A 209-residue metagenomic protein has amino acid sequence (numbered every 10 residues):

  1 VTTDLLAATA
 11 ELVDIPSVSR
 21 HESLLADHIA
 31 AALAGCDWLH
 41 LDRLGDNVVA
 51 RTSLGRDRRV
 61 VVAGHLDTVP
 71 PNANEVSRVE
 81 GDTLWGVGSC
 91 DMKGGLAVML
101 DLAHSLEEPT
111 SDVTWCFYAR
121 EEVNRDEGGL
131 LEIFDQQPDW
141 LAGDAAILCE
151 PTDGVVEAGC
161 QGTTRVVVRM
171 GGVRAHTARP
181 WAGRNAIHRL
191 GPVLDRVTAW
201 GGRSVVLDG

Functional and structural regions predicted by a protein language model:
V1-S89, E108: Acidic/His- and Gly-rich active-site-bordering loop/insert found across diverse amide/peptide-bond hydrolases
A10, A30, A97-H104, L131-F134 (+1 more regions): Predominant activation on well-ordered alpha-helical scaffold segments within soluble catalytic domains
L66, P151, T177: Active-site metal-binding loops of divalent metal-dependent hydrolases
D67-E80, G143, A158-R169: Acidic-glycine-rich active-site phosphate/pyrophosphate-binding loop
L84-A97, W181-I187: Short, conserved micro-motifs enriched in small and acidic residues
A97-R165: Acidic/histidine-rich catalytic neighborhood of metal-dependent amide-processing enzymes
A145-A146, V155-R189: Metal-dependent peptidase/peptidase-like ectodomains
A178-G209: Acidic-enriched catalytic cores of C-N bond-cleaving enzymes acting on peptides and small amides
